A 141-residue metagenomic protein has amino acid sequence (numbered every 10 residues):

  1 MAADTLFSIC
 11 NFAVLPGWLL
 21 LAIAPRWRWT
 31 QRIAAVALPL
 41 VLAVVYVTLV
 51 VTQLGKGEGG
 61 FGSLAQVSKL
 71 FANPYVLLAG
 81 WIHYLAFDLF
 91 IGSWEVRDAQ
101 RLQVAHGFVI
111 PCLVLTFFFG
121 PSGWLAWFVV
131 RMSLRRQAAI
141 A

Functional and structural regions predicted by a protein language model:
M1, Q66-G80: Short aromatic-rich membrane-water interface segments that cap or initiate transmembrane helices in multi-pass membrane
A3-A13, L78-I82: Structural signature of hydrophobic alpha-helical transmembrane segments
I9-Q31: N-terminal signal-anchor/start-transfer transmembrane helix
P16, L89-V96: Alpha-helical transmembrane segments of polytopic integral membrane proteins, especially the permease/helical cores
R28-T48: Loop-to-helix transition at the N-terminal end of transmembrane alpha-helices
A43-G59: Transmembrane alpha-helix/helix-exit interface in multi-pass inner-membrane proteins
W94-H106: Membrane-helix boundary connector in multi-pass membrane proteins
I110-S133: Hydrophobic, aromatic-rich membrane-embedded alpha-helical segments
